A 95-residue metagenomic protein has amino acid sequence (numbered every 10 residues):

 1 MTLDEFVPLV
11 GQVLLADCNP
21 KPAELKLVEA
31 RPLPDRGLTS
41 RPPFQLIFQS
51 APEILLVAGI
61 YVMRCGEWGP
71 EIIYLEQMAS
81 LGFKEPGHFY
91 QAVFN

Functional and structural regions predicted by a protein language model:
M1-N95: Surface-exposed, beta-sheet-biased, low-hydrophobicity segments with strongly acidic/polar composition
